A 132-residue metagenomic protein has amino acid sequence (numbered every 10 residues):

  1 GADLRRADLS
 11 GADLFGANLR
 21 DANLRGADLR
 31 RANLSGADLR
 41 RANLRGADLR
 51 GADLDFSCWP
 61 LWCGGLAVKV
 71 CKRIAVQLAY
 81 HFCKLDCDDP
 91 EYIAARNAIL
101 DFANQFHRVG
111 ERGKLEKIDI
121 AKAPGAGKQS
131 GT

Functional and structural regions predicted by a protein language model:
G1-R6, S10, F15, R25 (+4 more regions): Intrinsic low-complexity/IDR segments
